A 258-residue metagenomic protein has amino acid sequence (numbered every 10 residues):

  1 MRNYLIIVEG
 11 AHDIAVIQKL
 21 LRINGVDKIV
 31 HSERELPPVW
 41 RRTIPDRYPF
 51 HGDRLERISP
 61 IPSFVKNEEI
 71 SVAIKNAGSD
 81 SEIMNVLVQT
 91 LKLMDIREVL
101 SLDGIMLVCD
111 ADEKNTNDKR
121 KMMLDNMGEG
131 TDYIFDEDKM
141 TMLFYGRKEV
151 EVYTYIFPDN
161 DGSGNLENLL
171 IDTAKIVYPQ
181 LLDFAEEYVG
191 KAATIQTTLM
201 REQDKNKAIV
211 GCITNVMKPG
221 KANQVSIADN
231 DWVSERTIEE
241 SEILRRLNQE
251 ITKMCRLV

Functional and structural regions predicted by a protein language model:
M1-K92, D103, M123-N126: Domain-level signal for Mg2+-assisted phosphodiester chemistry and nucleotide/NA-binding surfaces in nucleic-acid
L5-E9, Y155, D159, L199-E202 (+2 more regions): Generic alpha-helical structural element
G25-V26, P179, R256: A generic secondary-structure boundary signal that marks alpha-helix termini
P60, V86, N126, F184 (+2 more regions): Charge-rich, solvent-exposed alpha-helical interaction surfaces
M94-R97: A short, acidic, amphipathic alpha-helical segment used as a generic capping/interface helix at domain edges
L100-P219: Activity-critical C-terminal alpha-helical subdomain
K207-V258: Structured mid-to-C-terminal alpha-helical surface segments
